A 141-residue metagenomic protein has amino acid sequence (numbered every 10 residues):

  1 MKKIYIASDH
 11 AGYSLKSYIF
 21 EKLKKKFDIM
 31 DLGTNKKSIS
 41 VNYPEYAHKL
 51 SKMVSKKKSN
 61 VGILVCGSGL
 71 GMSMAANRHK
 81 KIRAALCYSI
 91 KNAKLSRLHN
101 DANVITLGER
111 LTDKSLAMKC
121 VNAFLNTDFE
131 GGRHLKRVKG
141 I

Functional and structural regions predicted by a protein language model:
K3-I4, S59-G62, K81-R83: Short active-site oxyanion
Y5-A7, A11-G12, I90-I141: C-terminal binding/interaction regions
I6-K24: Glycine-rich phosphate/diphosphate-binding loop of Rossmann-like nucleotide-binding domains
E21-I29, K81: Short helix-loop-beta junction
D28-S40: A short beta-strand-loop structural module common to alpha/beta enzyme folds
Y46-L64, S68: Short, structured active-site "lid" loops
L64-T106, R110: Mid-chain, well-packed structural core segment of small domains
